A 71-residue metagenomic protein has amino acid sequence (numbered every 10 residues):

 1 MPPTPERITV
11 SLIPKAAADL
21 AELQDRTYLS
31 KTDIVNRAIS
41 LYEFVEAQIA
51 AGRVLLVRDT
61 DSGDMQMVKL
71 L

Functional and structural regions predicted by a protein language model:
M1-L12, M65-L70: Short Lys/Arg-rich basic patches
P2, A47-I49, T60-S62: A generic structural signal for short, solvent-exposed coil/turn residues that cap or connect secondary-structure
E6, A51-R53: A generic structural signal for short beta-strands and their flanking turns/coil linkers
I8, D19, L23, N36 (+1 more regions): Residue-level detection of beta-strand scaffold positions
P14-D33: Surface-exposed, Lys/Arg-rich phosphate-binding patches that contact polyanionic backbones
A21, V54-L71: Short, solvent-exposed charged binding patches
L29-A51, M67: Short, basic amphipathic alpha-helical segments that act as recognition/interaction helices in nucleic-acid-binding
